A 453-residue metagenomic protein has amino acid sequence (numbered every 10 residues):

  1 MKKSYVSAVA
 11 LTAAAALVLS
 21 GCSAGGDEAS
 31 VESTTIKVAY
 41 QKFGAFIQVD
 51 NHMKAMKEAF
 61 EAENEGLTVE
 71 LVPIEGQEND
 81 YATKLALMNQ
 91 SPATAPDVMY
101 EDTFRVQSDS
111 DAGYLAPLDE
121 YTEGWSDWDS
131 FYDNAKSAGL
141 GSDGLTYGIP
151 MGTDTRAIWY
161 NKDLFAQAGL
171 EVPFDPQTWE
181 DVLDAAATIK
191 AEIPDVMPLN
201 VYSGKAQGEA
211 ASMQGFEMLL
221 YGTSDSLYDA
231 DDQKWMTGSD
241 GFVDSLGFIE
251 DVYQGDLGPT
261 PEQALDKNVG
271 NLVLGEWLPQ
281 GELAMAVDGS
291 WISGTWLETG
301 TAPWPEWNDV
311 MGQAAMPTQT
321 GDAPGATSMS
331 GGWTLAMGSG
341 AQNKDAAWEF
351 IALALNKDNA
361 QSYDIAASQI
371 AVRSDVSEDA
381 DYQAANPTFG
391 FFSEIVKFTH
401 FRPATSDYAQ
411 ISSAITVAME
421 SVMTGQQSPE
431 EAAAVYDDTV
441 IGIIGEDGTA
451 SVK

Functional and structural regions predicted by a protein language model:
K3-A15, L19-A112, W125, S362 (+3 more regions): Conserved N-terminal structural module of periplasmic/extracytoplasmic solute-binding proteins
E65, G139, A314-A315, D364-A414 (+1 more regions): Long, aromatic- and glycine/proline-rich binding clefts that accommodate carbohydrate-like moieties
A86, A95-D97, D127-F165, M197 (+2 more regions): A structural signal for short loop-to-beta-strand junctions that line the ligand-binding cleft of periplasmic/secreted
T103-T155, S212, G312-A315, D381: Hinge/lid segment of periplasmic solute-binding proteins
L145-M151, R156, D181-G241, L274: Extracytoplasmic/periplasmic solute-binding protein
A166, V172, A191, Q254 (+1 more regions): Conserved C-terminal helix/tail region of periplasmic/extracytoplasmic solute-binding proteins
A168, Q254-P259, T299-A367: Extracytoplasmic/periplasmic substrate-recognition and gating elements
D184-A187, D231-K267, G312, M316-Q319: Glycine-centered hinge/linker elements that transmit conformational signals in sensory and ligand-binding systems
